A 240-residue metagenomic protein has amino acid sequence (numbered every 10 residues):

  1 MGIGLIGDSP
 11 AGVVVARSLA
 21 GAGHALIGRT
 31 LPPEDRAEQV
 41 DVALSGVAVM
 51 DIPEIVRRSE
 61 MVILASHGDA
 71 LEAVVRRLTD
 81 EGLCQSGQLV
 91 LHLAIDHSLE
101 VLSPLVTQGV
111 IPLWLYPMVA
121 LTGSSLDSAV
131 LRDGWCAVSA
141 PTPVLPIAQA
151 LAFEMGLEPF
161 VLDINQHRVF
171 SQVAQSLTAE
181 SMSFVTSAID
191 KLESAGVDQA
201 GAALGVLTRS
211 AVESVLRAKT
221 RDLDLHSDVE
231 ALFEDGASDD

Functional and structural regions predicted by a protein language model:
M1-G2, G87, D133: Phosphate-coordination loops involved in phosphoryl transfer and adenosine-cofactor binding
M1-R57: NAD(P)+-binding Rossmann beta1-loop-alpha1 motif at the extreme N-terminus of oxidoreductases
L5-I6, L64, V138: Hydrophobic Val/Ile/Leu positions in short beta-strands of Rossmann-like dinucleotide-binding domains
A22, V40-A43, L105, L126-R217: Internal alpha-helical scaffold of NAD(P)-dependent oxidoreductase catalytic cores
L31, D51, H92, W114 (+2 more regions): Structural signal for conserved beta-strand scaffold positions within catalytic alpha/beta enzyme cores
P32-R36, I95-S98, T142-P143: Short, polar loop motifs at secondary-structure junctions
V42-A43, A48-S124: Rossmann-like NAD(P)(H) cofactor-binding subdomain of soluble oxidoreductases
P53, G201-D240: NAD(P)-dependent Rossmann-like dehydrogenase/reductase catalytic/cofactor-binding core
